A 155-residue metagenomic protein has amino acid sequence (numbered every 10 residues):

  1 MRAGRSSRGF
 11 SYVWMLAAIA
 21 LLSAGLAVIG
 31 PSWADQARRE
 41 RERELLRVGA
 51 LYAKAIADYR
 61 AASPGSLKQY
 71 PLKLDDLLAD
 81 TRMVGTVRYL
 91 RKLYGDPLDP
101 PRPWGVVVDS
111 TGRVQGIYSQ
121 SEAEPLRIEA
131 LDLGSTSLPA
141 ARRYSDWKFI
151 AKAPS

Functional and structural regions predicted by a protein language model:
M1-I19: Glycine-centered recognition micro-motifs in short, flexible terminal segments and loops
V13-G49: Aliphatic-rich helix starts adjacent to a transmembrane/signal segment
K54-S155: Low-complexity, acidic interaction segments enriched in glycine
